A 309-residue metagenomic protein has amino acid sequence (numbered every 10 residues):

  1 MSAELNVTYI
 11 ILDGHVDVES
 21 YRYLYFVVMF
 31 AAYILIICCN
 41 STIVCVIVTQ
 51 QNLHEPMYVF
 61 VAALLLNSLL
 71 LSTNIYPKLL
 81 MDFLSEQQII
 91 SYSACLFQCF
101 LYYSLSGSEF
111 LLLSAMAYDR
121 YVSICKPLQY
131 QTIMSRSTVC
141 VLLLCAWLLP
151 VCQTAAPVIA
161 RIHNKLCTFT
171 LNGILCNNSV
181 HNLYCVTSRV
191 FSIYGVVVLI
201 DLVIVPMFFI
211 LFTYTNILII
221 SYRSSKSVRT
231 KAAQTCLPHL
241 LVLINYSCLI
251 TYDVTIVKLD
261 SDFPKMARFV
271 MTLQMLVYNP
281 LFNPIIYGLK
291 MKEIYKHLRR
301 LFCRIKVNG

Functional and structural regions predicted by a protein language model:
M1-G309: Transmembrane helical core of 7TM receptor-like proteins
